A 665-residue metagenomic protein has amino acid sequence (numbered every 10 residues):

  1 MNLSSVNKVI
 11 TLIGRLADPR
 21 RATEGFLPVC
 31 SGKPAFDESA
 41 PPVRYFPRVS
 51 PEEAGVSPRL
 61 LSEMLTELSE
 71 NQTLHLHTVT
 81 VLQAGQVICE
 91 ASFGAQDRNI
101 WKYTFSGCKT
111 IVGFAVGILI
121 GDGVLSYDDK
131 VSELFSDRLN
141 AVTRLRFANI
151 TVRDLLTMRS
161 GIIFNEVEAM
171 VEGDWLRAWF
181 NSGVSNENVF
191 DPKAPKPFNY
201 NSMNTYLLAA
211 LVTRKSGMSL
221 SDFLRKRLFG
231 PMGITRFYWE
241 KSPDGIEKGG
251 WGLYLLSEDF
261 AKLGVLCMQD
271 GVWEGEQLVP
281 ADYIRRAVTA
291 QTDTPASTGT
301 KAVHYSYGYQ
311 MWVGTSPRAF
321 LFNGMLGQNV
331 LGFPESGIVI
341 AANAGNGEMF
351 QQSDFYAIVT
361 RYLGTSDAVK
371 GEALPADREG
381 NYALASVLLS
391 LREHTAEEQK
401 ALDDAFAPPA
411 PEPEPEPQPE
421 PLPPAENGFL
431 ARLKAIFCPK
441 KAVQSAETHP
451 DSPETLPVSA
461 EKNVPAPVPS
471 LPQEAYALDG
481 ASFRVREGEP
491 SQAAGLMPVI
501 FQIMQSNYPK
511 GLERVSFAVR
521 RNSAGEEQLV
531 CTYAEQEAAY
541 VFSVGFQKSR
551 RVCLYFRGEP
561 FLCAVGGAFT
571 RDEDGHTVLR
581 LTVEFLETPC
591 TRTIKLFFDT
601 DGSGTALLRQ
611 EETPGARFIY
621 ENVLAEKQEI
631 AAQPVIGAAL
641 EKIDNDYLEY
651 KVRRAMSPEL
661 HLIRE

Functional and structural regions predicted by a protein language model:
M1-D97, K102, I120-L125, T157 (+4 more regions): N-terminal leader/targeting segments and the immediately adjacent pre-domain N-terminus
A40, R44-V49, R59-S62, T66-E70 (+4 more regions): Active-site-proximal loop and beta-strand segments within enzyme catalytic domains
S57, G85, F105-V124, L155 (+3 more regions): Alpha-helical scaffold elements that line and support the substrate/ligand-binding pocket of soluble hydrolases
S92, R98, N165-L253: Catalytic-site signature segments of enzymes, centered on catalytic residues
G94-A95, D270, N346: A generic structural motif
D122-S160, S216-W251, L255: Active-site helix/loop module of the DD-peptidase/beta-lactamase fold, centered on the serine-lysine SxxK catalytic
R285-I340: Active-site Gly/Thr loop motif
S482-T613, V623-K627: Substrate-recognition/cap regions that form aromatic- and gly/pro-loop-enriched pockets for small-molecule ligands
